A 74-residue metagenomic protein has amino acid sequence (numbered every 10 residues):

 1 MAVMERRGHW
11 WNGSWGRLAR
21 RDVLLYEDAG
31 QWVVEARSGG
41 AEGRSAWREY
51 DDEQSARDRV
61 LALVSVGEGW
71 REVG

Functional and structural regions predicted by a protein language model:
M1-V33: Short N-terminal "domain-start" leader segments that mark the transition from disordered tails or signal peptides into
G13-S14, A29, E35, Y50-E53 (+1 more regions): Generic signature of intrinsically disordered, low-complexity segments enriched in small/polar residues
S14-R20, S65-G74: Short, mixed-charge low-complexity intrinsically disordered segments
R20, A36-S38, R59-A62: A general secondary-structure boundary signal
W32, Q54-L63: Short, surface-exposed linear segments at secondary-structure transitions and domain or protein termini
S38-S55: A short, exposed loop/beta-hairpin motif centered on an aromatic-Gly-Thr core
W47, A56-D58, E68-W70: Short, intrinsically disordered/low-complexity patches at protein termini and at juxtamembrane boundaries
